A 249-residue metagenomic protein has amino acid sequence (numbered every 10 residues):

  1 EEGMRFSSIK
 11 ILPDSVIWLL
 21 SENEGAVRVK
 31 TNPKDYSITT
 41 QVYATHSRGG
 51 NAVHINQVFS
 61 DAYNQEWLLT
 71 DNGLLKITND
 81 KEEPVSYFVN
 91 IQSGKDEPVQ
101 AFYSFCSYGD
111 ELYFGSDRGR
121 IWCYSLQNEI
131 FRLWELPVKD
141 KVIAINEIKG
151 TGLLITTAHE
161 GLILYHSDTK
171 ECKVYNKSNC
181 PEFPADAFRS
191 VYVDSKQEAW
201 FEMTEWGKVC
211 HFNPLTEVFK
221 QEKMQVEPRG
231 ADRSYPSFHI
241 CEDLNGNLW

Functional and structural regions predicted by a protein language model:
E1-W249: Carboxylate-rich, polar loop motifs that coordinate divalent cations or form catalytic acidic clusters
